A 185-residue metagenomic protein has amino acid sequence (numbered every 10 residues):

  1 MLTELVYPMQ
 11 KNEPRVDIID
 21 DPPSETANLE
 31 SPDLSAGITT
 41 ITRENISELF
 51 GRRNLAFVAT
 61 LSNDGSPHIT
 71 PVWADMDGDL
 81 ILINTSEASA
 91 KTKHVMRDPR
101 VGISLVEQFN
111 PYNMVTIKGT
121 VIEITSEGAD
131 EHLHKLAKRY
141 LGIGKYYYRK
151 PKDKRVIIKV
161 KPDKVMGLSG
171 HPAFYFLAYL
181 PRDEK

Functional and structural regions predicted by a protein language model:
L2-I41, N113-K185: Charged, gly/pro-rich active-site loop segments
T40-E44, A88-S89: Structural motif corresponding to alpha-helix initiation and N-cap regions
R53-E87, K93-V95, V101-L105, M114-I117: Short beta-strand segments
D64-S66, F109-P111, K150-K152: A short beta-turn/loop motif at secondary-structure boundaries
S89-K91, N110, F174-Y175: Short, surface-exposed beta-strand-loop junctions and turns on beta-sheet-rich folds
